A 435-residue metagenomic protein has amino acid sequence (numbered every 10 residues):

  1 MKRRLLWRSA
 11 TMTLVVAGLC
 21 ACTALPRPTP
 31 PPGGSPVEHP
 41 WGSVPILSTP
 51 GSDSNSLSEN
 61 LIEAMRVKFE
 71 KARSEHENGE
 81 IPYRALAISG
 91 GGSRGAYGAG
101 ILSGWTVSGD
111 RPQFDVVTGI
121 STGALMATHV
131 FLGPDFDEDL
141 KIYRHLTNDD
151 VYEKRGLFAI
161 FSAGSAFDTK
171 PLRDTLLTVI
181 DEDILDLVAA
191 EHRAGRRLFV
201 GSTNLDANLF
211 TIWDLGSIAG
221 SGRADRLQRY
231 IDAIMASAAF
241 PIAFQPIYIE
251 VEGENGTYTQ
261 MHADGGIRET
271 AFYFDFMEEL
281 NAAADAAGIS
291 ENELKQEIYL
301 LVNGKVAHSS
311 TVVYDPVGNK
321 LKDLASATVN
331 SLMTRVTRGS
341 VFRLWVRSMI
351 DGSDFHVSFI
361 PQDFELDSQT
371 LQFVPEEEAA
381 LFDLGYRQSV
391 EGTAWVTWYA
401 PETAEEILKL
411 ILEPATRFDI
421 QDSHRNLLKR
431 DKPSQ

Functional and structural regions predicted by a protein language model:
M1-C22: Sec-dependent bacterial lipoprotein signal peptides
V16-P40: Bacterial Sec signal peptide processing site at the extreme N-terminus
G42-E80: Post-signal-peptide N-terminal segment of Sec-exported extracytoplasmic proteins
A85-A87, R94-L176, S217-R223, L227-Q228 (+2 more regions): Patatin-like phospholipase
G90-G95, S121-L125, L205-N208, I218-A219 (+4 more regions): Solvent-exposed loop/turn segments at secondary-structure junctions within structured extracellular/periplasmic domains
R193-E278: Active-site gating loop/helix substructures
F272-K305: A short alpha/beta connector and helix-capping loop motif
L301-K305, V317-Q435: C-terminal helical/tail subdomains of lipid-metabolizing enzymes
